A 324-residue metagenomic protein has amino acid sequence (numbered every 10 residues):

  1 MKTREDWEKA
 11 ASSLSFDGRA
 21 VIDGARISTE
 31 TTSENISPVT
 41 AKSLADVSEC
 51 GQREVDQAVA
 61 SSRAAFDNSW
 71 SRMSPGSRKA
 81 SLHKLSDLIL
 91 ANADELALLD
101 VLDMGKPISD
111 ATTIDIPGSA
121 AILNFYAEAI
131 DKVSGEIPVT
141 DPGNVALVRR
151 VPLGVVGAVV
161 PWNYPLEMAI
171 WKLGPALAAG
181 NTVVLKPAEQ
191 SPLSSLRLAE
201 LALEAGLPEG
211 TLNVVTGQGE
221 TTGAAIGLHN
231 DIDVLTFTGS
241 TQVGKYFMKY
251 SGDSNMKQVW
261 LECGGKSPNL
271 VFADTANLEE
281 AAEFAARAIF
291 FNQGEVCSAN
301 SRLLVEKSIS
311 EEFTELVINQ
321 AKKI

Functional and structural regions predicted by a protein language model:
M1-D46, A80, K84, S134-V159 (+1 more regions): Terminal low-complexity tails and localization/encapsulation signals of metabolic enzymes
A41, R78, D100, L123 (+6 more regions): Residue-level signal for inorganic ion chemistry
K42-V133: Glycine-rich loop-to-alpha-helix module at the N-terminal edge of alpha/beta enzyme cores
F66, W70, S86-A93, A97 (+12 more regions): Structural signal for hydrophobic packing residues in well-ordered secondary-structure cores of soluble enzyme domains
G135-E209: Conserved small-residue-rich beta-alpha loop and adjacent elements that most often cradle the phosphate/pyrophosphate
V145-A146, N213-D233: A structured beta-alpha segment of the ubiquitous adenosine-cofactor-binding alpha/beta core
G174, D233-T238: Periplasmic-binding protein-like
V234, Q242-I324: ALDH superfamily catalytic-core signature
